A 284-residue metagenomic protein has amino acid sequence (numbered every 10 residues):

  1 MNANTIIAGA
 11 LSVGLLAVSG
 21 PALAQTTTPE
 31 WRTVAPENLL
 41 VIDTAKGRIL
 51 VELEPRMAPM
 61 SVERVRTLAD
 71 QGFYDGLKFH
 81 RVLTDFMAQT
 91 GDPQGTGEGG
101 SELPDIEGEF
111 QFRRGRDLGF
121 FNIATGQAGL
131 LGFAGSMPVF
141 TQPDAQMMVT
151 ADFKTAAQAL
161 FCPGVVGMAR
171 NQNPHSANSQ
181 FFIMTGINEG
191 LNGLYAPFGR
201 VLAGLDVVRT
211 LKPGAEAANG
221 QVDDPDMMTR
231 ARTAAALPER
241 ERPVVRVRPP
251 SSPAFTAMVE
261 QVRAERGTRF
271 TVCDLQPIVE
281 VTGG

Functional and structural regions predicted by a protein language model:
M1-A10: Bacterial N-terminal signal peptides that target proteins for export
L11-S12, A22: Cleavable N-terminal signal peptides
A22-G284: Cyclophilin-like peptidyl-prolyl cis-trans isomerases
